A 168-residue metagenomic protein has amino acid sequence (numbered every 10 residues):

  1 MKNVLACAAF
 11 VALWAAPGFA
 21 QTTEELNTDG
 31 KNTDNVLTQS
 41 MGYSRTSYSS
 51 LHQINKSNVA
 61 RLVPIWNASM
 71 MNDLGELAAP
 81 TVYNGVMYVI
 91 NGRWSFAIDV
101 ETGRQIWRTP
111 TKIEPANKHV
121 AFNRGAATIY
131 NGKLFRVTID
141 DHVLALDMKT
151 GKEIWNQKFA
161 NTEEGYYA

Functional and structural regions predicted by a protein language model:
M1-A8: Bacterial N-terminal signal peptides that target proteins for export
A15-P17: N-terminal signal peptide c-region/cleavage motif recognized by signal peptidases
Q21-M70, R104-A116, K152-F159: Aromatic (tryptophan-biased) beta-strands that constitute blades/sheets of beta-rich domains
V36-S40, D73-W94, K118-V143, G165-A168: Repeat-blade elements of multi-bladed beta-propeller folds
H52, F96-I98, L144: Conserved hydrophobic/aromatic positions in well-ordered beta-strands
D99-G103, D147-T150: Short loop/turn segments that connect beta-strands within beta-propeller blades
H142-A145, I154: Mature extracytoplasmic enzyme cores
